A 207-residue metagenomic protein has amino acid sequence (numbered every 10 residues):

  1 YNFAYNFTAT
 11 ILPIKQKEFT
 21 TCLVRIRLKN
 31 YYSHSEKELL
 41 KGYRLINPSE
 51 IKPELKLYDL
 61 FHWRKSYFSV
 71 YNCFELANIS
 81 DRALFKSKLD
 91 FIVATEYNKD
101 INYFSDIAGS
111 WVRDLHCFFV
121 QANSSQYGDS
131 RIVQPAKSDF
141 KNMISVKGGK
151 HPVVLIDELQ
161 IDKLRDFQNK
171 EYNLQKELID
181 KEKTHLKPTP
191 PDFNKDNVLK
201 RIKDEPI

Functional and structural regions predicted by a protein language model:
N2-S87, I107: Active-site catalytic loop in hydrolytic enzyme cores
T8-T10, T20-T21, T95, T184 (+2 more regions): Residue-identity detector for threonine
S35, N47, D157-Q160, N194: Serine/threonine-rich low-complexity intrinsically disordered regions
E50-P53, L57-K65, S69-N72, N169-I207: Cysteine/selenocysteine-centered motifs that mediate thiol-based redox chemistry or coordinate metal-sulfur cofactors
Y67, C73-E177, K181-K183, K187: CN hydrolase (nitrilase-like) catalytic-core segments centered on the catalytic cysteine and neighboring Lys/Glu
